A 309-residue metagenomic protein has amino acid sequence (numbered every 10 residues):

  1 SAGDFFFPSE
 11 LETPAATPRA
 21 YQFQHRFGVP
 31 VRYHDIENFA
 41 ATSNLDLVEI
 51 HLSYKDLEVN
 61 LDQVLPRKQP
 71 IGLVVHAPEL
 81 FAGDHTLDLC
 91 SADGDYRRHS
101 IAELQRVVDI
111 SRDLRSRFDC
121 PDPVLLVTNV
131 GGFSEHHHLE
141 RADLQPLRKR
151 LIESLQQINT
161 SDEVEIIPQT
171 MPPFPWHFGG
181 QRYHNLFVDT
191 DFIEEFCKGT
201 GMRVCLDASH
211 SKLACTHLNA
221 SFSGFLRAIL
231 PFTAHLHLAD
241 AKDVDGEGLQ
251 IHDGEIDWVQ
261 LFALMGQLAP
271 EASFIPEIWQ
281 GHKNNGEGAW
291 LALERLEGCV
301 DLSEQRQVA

Functional and structural regions predicted by a protein language model:
S1-A16, Y21-Q22, L104-V124, E135-L139 (+2 more regions): Histidine-acidic metal/acid-base catalytic patches
S1-D109, M202, L302-A309: N-terminal pre-domain/capping segments
F23-V31, D46-I50, I71-A77, L126-T128 (+4 more regions): Hydrophobic faces of well-ordered beta-strands that scaffold small-molecule active sites in alpha/beta enzyme cores
P30-H34, H51-K55, P78-L80, G131-F133 (+4 more regions): Active-site beta-loop-alpha junctions enriched in small/polar residues
A41-E49, M171-G179, S209: Short, basic, glycine/proline-bearing loop/turn elements
R67-P78, S154-S161, T190-T200, W258-G266: Alpha-helix-loop-beta-strand connector modules within alpha/beta enzyme cores
F81-T86, E135-H137, W176, D245: Short acidic/His/Gly/Ser-rich catalytic and metal-binding motifs that mark active-site loops of diverse hydrolases
C90-R203, L213: Active-site acidic/histidine proton-transfer and metal-coordination neighborhood in alpha/beta enzyme cores
